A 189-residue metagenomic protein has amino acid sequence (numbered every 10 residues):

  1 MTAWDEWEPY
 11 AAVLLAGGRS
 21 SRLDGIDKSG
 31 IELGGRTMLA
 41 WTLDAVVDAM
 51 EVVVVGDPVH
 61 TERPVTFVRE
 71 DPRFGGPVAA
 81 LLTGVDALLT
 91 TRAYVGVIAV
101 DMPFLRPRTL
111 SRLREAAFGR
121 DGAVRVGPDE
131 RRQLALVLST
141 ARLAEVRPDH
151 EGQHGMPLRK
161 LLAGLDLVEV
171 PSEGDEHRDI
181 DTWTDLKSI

Functional and structural regions predicted by a protein language model:
A3-G155, A163-E176, W183-T184: Nucleotide and nucleotide-moiety/phosphate-recognizing core
L186-I189: Short, charged, intrinsically disordered terminal tails
